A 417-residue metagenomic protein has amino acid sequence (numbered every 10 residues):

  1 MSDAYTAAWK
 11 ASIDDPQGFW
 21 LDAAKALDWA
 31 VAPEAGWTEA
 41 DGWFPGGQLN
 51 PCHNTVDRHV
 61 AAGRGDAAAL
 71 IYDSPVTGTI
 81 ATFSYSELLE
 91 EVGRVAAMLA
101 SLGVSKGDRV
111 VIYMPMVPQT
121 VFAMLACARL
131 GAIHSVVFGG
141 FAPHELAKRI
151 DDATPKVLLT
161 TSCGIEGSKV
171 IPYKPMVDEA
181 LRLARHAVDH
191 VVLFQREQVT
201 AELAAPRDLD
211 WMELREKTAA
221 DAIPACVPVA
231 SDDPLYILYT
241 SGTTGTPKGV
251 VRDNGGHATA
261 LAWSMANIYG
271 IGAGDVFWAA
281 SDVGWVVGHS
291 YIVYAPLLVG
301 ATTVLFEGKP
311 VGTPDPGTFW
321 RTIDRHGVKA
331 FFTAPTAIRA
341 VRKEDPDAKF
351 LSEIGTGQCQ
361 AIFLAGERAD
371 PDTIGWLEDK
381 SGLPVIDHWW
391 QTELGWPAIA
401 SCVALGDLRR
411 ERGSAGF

Functional and structural regions predicted by a protein language model:
M1-F83, E87-E90, R94-A97, L181 (+4 more regions): N-lobe entry segment of adenylate-forming
C52-H53, L70-L125, A142-A147, R207-E213 (+1 more regions): Conserved AMP-binding/adenylate-forming core of the ANL superfamily
D66-A68, V191-F194, A204-Y239, T246 (+4 more regions): Conserved pre-ATP/AMP-binding loop-to-beta segment of ANL
T77, V157-S231, E344-D347: ANL superfamily adenylate-forming
M114-P115, S135-D151, C163-P172, D282 (+1 more regions): ATP-dependent adenylate-forming carboxylate-activation enzymes
T154-L158, P175-V191, D275-F277, V304 (+2 more regions): Conserved helix-loop-beta element of the AMP-binding
A258-A279, V286-K329, K343-K349: Conserved AMP-binding/adenylation subdomain of ANL enzymes
A301, K329-F332, R342-R410: Gly/Ser/Thr-rich phosphate-binding loop
